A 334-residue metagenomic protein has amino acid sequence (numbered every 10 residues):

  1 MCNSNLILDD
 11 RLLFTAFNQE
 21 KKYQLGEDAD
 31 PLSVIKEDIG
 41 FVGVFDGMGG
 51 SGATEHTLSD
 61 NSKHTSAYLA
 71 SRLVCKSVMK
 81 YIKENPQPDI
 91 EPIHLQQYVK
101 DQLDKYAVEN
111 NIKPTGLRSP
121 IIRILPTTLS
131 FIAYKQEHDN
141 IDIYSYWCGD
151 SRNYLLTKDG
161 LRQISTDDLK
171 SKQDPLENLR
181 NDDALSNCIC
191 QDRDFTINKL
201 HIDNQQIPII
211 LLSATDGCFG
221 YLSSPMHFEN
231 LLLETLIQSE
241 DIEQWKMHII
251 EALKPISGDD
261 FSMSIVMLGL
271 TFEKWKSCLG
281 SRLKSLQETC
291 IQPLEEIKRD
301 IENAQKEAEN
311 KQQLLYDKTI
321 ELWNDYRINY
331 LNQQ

Functional and structural regions predicted by a protein language model:
M1-Q334: PP2C/PPM-type serine/threonine phosphatase catalytic domain
